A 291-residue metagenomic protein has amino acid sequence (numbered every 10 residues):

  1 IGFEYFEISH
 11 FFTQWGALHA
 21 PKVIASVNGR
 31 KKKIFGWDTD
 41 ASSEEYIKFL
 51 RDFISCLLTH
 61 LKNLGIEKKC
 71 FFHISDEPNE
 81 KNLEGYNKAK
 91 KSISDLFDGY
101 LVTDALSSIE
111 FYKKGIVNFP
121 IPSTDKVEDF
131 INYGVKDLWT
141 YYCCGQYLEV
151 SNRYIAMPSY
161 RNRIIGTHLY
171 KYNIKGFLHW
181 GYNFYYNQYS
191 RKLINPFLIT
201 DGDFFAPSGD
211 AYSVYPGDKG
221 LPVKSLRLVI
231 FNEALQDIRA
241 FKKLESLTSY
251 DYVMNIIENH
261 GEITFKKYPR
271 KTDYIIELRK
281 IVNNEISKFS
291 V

Functional and structural regions predicted by a protein language model:
I1-Y100, D104-G115, N183-Q188, N259-I263: Aromatic-lined carbohydrate-binding surfaces of glycoside hydrolases
W37, L148-V150, L221-K224: General secondary-structure edge motif
N118-D203: Catalytic-core region of carbohydrate-active enzymes that cleave or remodel glycosidic bonds
Y189-V291: Pol beta-like nucleotidyltransferase catalytic core
